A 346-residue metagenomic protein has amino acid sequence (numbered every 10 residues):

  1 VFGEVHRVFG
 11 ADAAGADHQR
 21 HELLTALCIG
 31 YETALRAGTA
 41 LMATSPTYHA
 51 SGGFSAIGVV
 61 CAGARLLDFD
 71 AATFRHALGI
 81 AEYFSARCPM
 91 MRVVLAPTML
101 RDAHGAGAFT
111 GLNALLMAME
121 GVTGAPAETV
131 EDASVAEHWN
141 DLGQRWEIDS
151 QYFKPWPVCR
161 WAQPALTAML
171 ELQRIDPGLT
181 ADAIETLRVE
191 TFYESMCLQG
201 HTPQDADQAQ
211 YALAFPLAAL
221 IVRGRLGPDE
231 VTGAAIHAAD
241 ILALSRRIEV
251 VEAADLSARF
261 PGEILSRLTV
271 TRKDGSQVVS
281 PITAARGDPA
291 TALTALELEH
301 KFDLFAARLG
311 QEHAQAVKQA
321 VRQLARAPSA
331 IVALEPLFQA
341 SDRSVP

Functional and structural regions predicted by a protein language model:
V1-E22, S55-F69, C159-P177, I221 (+1 more regions): Alpha-helical support elements that line or immediately flank enzyme active sites and cofactor-binding pockets
R7-G107, N113: Glycine-rich, mobile lid/loop segments that gate access to catalytic sites or pores
R92, A96-F109, L116-P346: Terminal-appendage/accessory-domain detector
